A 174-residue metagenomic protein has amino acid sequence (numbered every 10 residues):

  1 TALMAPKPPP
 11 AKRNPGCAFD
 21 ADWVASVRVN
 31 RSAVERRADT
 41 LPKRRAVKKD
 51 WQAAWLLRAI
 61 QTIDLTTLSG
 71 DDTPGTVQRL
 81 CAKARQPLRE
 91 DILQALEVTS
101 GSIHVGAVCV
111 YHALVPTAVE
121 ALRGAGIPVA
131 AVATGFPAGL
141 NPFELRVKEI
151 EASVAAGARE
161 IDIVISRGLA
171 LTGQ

Functional and structural regions predicted by a protein language model:
A2-E97, G106-A107: Alpha/beta catalytic barrel-like cores
A53-R58, D71-I103, H112-Q174: Alpha/beta enzyme core
